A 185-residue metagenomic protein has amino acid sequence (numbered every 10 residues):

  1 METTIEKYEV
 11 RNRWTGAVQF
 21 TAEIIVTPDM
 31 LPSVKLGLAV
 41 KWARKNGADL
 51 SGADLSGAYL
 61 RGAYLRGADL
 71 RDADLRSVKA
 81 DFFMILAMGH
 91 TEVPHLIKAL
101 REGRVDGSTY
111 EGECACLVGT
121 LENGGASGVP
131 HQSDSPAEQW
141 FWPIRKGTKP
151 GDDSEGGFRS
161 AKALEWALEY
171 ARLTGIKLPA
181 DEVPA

Functional and structural regions predicted by a protein language model:
M1-Y59, Y64, E169-A185: Extended, small-residue-rich solenoid/repeat segments and analogous flexible loops that form exposed scaffolds
E2, R104-G112, S127-Q132: Short acidic, glycine/proline-enriched loop segments that cap or flank alpha-helices
L70-Y110: Leucine-rich solenoid repeat scaffolds
E111-G124: Active-site nucleophilic cysteine motif
N123-S135, L178: Short helix-capping/linker segments at secondary-structure and domain boundaries
P130-K146: Short linear, low-complexity motifs centered on an aromatic residue
I144-A185: Long, highly charged low-complexity segments enriched in Glu/Asp and Lys/Arg with interspersed Ser/Thr
